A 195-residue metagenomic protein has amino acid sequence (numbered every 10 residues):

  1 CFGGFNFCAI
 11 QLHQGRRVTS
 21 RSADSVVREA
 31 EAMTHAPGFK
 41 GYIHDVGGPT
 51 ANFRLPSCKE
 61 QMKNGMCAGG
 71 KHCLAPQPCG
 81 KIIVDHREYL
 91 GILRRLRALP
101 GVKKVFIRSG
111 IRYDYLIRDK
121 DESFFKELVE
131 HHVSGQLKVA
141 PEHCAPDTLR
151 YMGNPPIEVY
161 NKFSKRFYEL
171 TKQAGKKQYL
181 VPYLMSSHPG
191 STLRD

Functional and structural regions predicted by a protein language model:
C1-D24: Canonical Radical SAM [4Fe-4S] cluster-binding loop centered on the CxxxCxxC motif and its immediate flanking residues
A32-G190: Conserved SAM/AdoMet-binding glycine-rich loop
R194-D195: C-terminal low-complexity, glycine/proline- and small-hydrophobic-enriched intrinsically disordered tails that act as
